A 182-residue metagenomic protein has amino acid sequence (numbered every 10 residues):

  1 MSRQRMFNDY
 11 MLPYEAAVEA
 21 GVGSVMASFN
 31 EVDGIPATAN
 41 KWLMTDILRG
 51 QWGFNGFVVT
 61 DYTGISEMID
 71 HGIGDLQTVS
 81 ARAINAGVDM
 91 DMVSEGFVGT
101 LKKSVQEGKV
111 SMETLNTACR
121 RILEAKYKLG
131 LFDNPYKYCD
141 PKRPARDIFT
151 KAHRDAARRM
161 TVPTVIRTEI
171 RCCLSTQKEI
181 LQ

Functional and structural regions predicted by a protein language model:
M1-Q182: Glycoside hydrolase catalytic-domain context in secreted enzymes
